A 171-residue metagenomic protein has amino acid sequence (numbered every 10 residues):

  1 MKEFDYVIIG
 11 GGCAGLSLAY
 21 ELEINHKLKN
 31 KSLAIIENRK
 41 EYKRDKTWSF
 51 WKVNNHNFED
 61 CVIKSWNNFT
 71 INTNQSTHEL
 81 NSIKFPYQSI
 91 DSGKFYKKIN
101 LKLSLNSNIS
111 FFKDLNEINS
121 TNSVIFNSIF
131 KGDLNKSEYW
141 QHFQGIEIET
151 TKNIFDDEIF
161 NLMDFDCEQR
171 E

Functional and structural regions predicted by a protein language model:
M1-A14, A34-I36: Beta1/beta-strand and adjacent pyrophosphate-binding region of the FAD-binding site in flavoprotein oxidoreductases
M1-Y6, N25-K31, N116-I118: Extreme N-terminal leader/targeting segments of oxidoreductases
G10, I83-Y87, F112: A short N-terminal beta->alpha junction/helix N-cap motif
G11, E21, N25, K102-E171: Predominantly flavin-linked oxidoreductase catalytic cores and closely associated redox partners
S17, E21-S76, G93-K94, Q144 (+1 more regions): N-terminal FAD cofactor-binding segment of flavoenzymes
K43-R44, E79-N81, N119, L134-N135: Short active-site-adjacent helix-start/loop capping segments
T77-F85, D157-D164: Short amphipathic beta-strand/extended segments with alternating polar/hydrophobic composition
E79-L101, S128-I129, F143-I148: Short beta-strand to alpha-helix junction loop
